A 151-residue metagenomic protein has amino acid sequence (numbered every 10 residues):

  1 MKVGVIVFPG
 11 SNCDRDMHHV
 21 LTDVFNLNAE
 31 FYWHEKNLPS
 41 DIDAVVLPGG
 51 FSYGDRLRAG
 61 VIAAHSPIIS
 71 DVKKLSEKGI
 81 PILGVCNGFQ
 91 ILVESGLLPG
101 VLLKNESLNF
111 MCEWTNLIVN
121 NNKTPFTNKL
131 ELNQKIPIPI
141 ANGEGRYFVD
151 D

Functional and structural regions predicted by a protein language model:
M1-G84, V93-G100, K104-M111, I118 (+1 more regions): N-terminal beta1-alpha1 cap of cysteine-dependent amidohydrolase-like domains
S52, G88-Q90, E144: Catalytic metal-binding/acid-base residues of hydrolase active sites
L97-D151: Pocket-forming structural segment of enzyme catalytic cores
